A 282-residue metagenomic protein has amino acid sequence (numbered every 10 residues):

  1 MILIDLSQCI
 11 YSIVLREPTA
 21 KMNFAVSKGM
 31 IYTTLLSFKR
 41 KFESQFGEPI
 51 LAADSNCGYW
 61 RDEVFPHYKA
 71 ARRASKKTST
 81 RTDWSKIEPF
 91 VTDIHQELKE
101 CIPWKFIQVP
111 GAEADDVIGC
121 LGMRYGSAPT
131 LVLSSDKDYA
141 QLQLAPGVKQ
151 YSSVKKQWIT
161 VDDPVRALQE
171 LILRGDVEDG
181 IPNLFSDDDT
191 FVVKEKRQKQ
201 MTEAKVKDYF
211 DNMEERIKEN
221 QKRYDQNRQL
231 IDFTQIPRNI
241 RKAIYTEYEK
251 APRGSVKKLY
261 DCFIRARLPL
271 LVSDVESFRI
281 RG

Functional and structural regions predicted by a protein language model:
M1-L131, L144-Q157, D232, R238-N239 (+1 more regions): Noncatalytic, basic helical substrate-engagement surface that gates or grips nucleic-acid strands
F38-A53, A70-A71, T82, P103-F106 (+1 more regions): Non-catalytic nucleic-acid-binding/docking modules located in mid-to-C-terminal regions of nucleic-acid enzymes
S134-Y139: Short, polar loop motifs at secondary-structure junctions
